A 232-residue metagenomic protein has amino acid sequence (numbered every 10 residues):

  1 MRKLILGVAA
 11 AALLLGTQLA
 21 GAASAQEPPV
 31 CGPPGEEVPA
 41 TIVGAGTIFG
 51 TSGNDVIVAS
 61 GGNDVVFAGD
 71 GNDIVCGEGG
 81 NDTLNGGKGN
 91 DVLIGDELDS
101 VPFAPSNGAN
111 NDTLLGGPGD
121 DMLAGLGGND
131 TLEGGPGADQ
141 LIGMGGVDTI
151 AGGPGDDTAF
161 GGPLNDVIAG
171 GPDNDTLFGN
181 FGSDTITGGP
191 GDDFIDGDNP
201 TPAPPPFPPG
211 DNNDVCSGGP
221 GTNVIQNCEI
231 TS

Functional and structural regions predicted by a protein language model:
R2-A12: Sec-dependent N-terminal signal peptides
L14-A22: C-terminal segment of classical bacterial N-terminal signal peptides
S24-G32: Cleaved targeting-peptide boundary
P33-G35, T41-G44, G50, A59 (+18 more regions): Glycine-centered beta-turn/loop sites at beta-strand termini
N63-V65, I230: Short "repeat-start/strand-capping" segments in structured domains, especially the N-termini of parallel beta-helix
V224-S232: Short, low-complexity, Pro/Ser/Thr/Gly-rich segments in the mature regions of secreted, periplasmic
